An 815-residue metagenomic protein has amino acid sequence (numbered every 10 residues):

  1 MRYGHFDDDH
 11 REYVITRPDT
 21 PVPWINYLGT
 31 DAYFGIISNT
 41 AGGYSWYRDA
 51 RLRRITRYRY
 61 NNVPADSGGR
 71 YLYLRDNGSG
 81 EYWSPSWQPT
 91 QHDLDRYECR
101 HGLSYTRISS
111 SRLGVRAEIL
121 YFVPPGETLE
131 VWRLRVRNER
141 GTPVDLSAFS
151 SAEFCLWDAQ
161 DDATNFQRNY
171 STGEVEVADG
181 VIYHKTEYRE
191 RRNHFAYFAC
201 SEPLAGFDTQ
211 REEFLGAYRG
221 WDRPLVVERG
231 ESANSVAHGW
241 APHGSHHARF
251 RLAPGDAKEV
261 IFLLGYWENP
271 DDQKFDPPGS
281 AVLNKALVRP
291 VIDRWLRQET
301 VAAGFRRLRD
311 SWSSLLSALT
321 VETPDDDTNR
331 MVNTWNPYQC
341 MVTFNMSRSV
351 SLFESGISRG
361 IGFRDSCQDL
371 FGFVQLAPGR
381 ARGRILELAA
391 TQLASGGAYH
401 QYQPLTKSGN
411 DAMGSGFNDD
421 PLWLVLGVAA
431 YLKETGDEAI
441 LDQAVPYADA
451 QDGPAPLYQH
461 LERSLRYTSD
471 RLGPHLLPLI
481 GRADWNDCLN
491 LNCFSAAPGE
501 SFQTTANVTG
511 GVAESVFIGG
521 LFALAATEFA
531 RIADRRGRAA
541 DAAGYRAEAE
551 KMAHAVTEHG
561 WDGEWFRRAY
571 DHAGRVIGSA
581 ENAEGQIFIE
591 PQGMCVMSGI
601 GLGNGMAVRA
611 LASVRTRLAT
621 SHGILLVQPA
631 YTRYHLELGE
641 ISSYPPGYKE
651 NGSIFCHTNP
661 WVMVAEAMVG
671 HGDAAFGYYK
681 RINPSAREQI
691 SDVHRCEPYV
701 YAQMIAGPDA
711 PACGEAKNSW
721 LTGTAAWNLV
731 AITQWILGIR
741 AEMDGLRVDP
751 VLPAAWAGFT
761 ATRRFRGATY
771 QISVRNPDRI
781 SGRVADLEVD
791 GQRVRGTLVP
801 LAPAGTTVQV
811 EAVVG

Functional and structural regions predicted by a protein language model:
M1-D365, G379, R384-E387, A430-E434 (+8 more regions): Anionic coordination/interaction segments
R75, I361-S366, L370-A381, I385-L479 (+6 more regions): Aromatic-rich carbohydrate-recognition surfaces in CAZymes
E139-P143, N269-D271, E434-A448, A526-Y545 (+1 more regions): Inter-helical turn/loop segments and adjacent helix faces that build the functional surface of alpha-helical bundle
F149-S151, F166, Y399-Q401, L521-I641 (+2 more regions): Catalytic cores of carbohydrate-active enzymes
T320-T334, G379, G383, L388-G397 (+6 more regions): Active-site acid/base region of carbohydrate-active enzymes
S351-S366, G409-D419, E500-G519, R575-L602 (+4 more regions): Solvent-exposed loop and edge beta-strand segments that line ligand/cofactor-binding and catalytic clefts
A741-I772: Surface beta-strand/loop "capping" patches
E788-Q792: Short strand-turn-strand beta-turns centered on an Asx-Gly dipeptide
